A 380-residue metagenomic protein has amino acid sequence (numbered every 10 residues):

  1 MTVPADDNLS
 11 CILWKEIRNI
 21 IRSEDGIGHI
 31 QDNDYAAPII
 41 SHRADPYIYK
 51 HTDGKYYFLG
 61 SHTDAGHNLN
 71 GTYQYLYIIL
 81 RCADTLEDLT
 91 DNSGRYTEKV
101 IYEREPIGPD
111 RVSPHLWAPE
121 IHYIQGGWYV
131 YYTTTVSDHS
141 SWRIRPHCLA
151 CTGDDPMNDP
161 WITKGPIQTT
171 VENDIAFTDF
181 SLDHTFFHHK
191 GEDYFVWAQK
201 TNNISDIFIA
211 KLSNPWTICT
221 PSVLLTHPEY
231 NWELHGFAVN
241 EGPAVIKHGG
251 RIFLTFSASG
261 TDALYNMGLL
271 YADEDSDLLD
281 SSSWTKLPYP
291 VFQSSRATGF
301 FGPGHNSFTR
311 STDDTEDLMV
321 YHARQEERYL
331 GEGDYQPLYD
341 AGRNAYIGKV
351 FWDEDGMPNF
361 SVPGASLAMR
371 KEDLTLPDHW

Functional and structural regions predicted by a protein language model:
T2-W380: Carbohydrate-active catalytic/glycan-binding domains of CAZyme proteins, especially the secreted or lumenal ectodomains
